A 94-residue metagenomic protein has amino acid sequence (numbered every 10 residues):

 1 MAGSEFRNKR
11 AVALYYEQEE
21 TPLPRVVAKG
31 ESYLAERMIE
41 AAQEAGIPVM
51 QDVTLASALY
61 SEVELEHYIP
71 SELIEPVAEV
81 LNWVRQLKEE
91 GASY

Functional and structural regions predicted by a protein language model:
M1-Y94: Divalent-cation
